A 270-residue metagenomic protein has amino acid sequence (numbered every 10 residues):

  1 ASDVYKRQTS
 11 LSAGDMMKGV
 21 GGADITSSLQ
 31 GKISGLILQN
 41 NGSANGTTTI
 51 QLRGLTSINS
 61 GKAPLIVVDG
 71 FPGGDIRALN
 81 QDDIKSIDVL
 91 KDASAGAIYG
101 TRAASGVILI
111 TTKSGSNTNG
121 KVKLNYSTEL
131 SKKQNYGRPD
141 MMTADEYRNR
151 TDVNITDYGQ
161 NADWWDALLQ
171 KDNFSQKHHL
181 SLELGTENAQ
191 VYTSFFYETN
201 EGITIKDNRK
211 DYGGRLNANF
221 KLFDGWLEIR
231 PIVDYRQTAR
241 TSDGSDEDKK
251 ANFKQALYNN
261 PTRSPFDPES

Functional and structural regions predicted by a protein language model:
A1, Y5, D267-S270: Short, intrinsically disordered, charge-balanced linker/junction segments flanking boundaries in proteins
S2-R236, G244-E247: Short, small/polar-rich motifs associated with maturation and membrane association, primarily at protein termini
A144-R150, R236-S270: A surface-exposed, glycine/aromatic-enriched loop/edge motif typical of exported proteins
